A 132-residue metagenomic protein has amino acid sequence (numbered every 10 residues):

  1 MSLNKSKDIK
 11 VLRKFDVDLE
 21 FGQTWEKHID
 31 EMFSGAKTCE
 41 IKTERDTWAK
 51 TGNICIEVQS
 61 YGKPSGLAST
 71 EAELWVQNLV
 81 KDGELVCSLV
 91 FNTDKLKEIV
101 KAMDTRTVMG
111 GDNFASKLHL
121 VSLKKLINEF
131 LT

Functional and structural regions predicted by a protein language model:
L3-T24, A49-K50, G62-K63, S69 (+2 more regions): Non-catalytic C-terminal interaction segments of nucleic acid-processing enzymes
E20-A36: N-terminal domain-onset segments
D30-M32, G66, W75: Short secondary-structure boundary/capping segments within folded domains
E31-A49, I56: Conserved catalytic cores of phosphodiester-cleaving nucleases, focusing on short active-site segments
K37, E73-L74: Residue-level detector of short, conserved catalytic/binding motifs and their immediate flanks
I56-G62: A short, gly/pro- and small-residue-rich
